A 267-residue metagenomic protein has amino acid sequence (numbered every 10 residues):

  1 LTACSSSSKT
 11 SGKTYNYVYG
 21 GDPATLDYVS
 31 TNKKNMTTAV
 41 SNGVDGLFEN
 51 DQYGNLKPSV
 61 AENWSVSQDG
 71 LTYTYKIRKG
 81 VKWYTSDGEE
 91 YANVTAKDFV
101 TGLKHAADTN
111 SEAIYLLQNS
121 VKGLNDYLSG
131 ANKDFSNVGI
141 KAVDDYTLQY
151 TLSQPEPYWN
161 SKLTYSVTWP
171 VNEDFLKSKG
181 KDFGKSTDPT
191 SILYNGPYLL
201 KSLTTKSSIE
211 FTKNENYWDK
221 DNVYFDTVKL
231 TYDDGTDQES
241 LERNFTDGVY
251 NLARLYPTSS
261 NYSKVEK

Functional and structural regions predicted by a protein language model:
T2-A3: C-terminal motif of bacterial Sec signal peptides marking the signal peptidase cleavage site
S11-G21, T72-K76, F99-G102, L148-Q149 (+3 more regions): Short, well-ordered beta-strand elements
V18-Q68, L193: N-terminal lobe/hinge region of extracytoplasmic solute-binding protein
F48, Q52, K79-K82, K104-E112 (+5 more regions): Sec-exported extracytoplasmic/periplasmic mature domains
Y53-K82, L116-D174: Surface-exposed ligand-recognition segments of extracellular binding domains, strongest in the long/variable loop
E62-A113: Aromatic- and charge-enriched surface segment that lines or borders ligand/interaction sites
F135-S136, D145-Y146, T151-V223, T227: Gly/Pro-rich hinge or "lid" segments in bacterial periplasmic/extracellular proteins
F183-P189, N216-S263: Ligand-site clamp/hinge motif
